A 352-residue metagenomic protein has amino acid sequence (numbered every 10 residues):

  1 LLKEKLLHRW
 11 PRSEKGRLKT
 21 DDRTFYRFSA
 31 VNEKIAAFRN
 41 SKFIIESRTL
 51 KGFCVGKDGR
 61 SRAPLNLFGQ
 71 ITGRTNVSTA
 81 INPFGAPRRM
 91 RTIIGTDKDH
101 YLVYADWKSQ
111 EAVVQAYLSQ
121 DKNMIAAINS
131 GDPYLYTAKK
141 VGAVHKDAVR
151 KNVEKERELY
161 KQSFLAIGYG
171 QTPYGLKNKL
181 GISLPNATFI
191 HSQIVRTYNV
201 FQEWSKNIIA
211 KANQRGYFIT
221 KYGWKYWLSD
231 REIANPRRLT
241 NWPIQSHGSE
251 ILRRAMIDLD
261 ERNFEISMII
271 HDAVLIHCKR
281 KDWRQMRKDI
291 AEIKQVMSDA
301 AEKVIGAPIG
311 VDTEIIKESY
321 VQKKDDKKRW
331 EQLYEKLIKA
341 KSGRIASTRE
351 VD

Functional and structural regions predicted by a protein language model:
L1, E158, H191, M268-A273 (+1 more regions): Short Gly/Ser/Thr- and Asp/Glu-enriched loop/turn motifs at secondary-structure junctions
L1-E33, Y169-N207: Extended, well-ordered alpha-helical scaffold/bundle regions in very large, multi-domain proteins
L1-K151, A210-A273, I290-D299, L333 (+1 more regions): Acidic, glycine-rich two-metal-ion catalytic cores of nucleic acid-processing enzymes
Q115-Y117, T172-P185, V274-K294: Catalytic palm subdomain of template-directed nucleic-acid polymerases, centered on the conserved carboxylate motif
V153-Y160, A187: Membrane-interface starts of transmembrane alpha-helices
E158-Y169: Short, amphipathic alpha-helical "recognition" segments used to contact nucleic acids or chromatin
I194-I208, K281-D352: Polymerase palm active-site segment centered on the conserved acidic dipeptide of motif C
